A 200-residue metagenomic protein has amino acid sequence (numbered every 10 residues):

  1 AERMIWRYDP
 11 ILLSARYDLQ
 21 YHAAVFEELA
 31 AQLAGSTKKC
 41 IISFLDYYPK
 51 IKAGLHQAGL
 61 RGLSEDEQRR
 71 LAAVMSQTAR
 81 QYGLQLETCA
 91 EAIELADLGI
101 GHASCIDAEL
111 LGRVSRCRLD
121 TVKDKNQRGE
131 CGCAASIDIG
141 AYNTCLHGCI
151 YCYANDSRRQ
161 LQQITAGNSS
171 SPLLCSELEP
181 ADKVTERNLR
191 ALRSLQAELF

Functional and structural regions predicted by a protein language model:
A1-A72: Conserved AdoMet/S-adenosylmethionine-binding subsite of the radical SAM
P10, S43-D46, L84-D97: Acidic carboxylate-rich catalytic motifs and surrounding loops in phosphoryl-/glycosyl-chemistry enzymes
S36, Q81-Y82: Helix C-cap/helix->beta junction micro-motif
A72-Q81: Active-site/pore-lining binding-face segments in mid-to-C-terminal subdomains
G99-Y142, K183-S194: N-terminal [4Fe-4S]-dependent radical SAM core
I137-S157: Local cysteine-cluster metal-coordination motifs and their immediate loop/turn environment, predominantly Fe-S cluster
R158, Q162-F200: Short Fe-S-cluster ligation motifs
